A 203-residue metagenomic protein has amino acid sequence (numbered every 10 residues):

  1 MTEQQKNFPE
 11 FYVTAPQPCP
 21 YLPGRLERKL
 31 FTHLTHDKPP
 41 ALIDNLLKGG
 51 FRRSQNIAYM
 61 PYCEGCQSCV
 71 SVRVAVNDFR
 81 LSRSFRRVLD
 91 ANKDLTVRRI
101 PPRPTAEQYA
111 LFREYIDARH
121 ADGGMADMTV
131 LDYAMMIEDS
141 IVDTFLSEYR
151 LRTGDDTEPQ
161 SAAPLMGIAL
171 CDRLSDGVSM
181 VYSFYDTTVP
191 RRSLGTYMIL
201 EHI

Functional and structural regions predicted by a protein language model:
M1-R103: Terminal substrate-recognition subdomain of acyl/acetyltransferases
H33-H36, H120, H202: Histidine (H) residue identity feature
S54-G65, S71-R191: A conserved beta-strand-loop-helix scaffold within acyl/acetyltransferase catalytic domains
R191-I203: Conserved acetyl-CoA-binding loop-helix of GNAT-fold acetyltransferases
